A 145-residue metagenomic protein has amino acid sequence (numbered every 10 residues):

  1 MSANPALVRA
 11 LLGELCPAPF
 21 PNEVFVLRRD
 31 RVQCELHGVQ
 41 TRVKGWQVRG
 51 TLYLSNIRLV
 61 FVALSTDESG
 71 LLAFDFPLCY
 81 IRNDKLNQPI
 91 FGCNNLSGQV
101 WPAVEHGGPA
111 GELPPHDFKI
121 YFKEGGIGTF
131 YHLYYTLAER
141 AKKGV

Functional and structural regions predicted by a protein language model:
M1-Y53, E124, Y131: Anionic N-terminal interaction surfaces
S2-L15, S69, A73-V145: Acidic, Ser/Thr- and proline-rich intrinsically disordered linker/docking segments of eukaryotic scaffolds
D30, V39, L64-T66, L86 (+1 more regions): Surface loops and adjacent helix of pleckstrin homology
L36-G38, V43, S65, R82 (+2 more regions): Generic preference for well-ordered secondary structure
V39, I57, L64, A103 (+1 more regions): Generic structural motif
V43-E68, F74: Conserved beta-hairpin
